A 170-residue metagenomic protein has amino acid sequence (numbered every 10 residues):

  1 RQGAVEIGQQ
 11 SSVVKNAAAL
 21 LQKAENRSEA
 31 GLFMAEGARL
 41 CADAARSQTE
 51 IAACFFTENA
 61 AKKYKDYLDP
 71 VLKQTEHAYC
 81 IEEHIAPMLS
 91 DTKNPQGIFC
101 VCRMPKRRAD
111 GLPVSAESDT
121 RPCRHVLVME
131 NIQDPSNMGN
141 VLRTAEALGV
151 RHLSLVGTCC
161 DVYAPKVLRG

Functional and structural regions predicted by a protein language model:
R1-D69, C159-C160: Boundary-proximal intrinsically disordered activation/regulatory segments immediately upstream of a helical core
M34, F55, F99-V101, L127-V128 (+1 more regions): Structural motif
R46, G111-G170: RNA substrate-binding interface of SAM-dependent RNA methyltransferases
T49, K93-P95, P122-R124: Short connector loops at helix/strand junctions that flank enzyme active sites, especially segments positioning acidic
K65, K106-L112: A short, well-structured juxtamembrane/interface segment
Y67, Q74-T75, E82, V162-G170: Short acidic, glycine/proline-enriched helix-loop-strand junctions
D69-V101: Glycine/small-residue-rich loop that forms an oxyanion/phosphate-binding "nest" at active or ligand-binding sites
H84, M104-K106, T158-C160: Short glycine-enriched loops at secondary-structure junctions
